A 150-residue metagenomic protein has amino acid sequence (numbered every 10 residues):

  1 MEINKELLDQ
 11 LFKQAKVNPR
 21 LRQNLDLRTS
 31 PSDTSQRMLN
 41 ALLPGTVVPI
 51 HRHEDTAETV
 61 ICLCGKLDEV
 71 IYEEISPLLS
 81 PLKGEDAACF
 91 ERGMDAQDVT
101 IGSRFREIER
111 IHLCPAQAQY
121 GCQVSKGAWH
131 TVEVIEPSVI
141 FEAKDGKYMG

Functional and structural regions predicted by a protein language model:
M1-Q36, P49, A87-A96, G102-R104 (+1 more regions): A short, N-terminal "cap"/entry segment at the start of jelly-roll beta-barrel domains of the cupin/DSBH fold
L39, T59, T131: Short, surface-exposed charged micro-motifs
L39-E54: Conserved short histidine dyad/triad with adjacent acidic residue
P49-H51, E69-V70, C122-V124, H130-I135 (+1 more regions): Short beta-strand His + acidic residue motifs that chelate non-heme Fe in jelly-roll/DSBH and cupin folds
D55-I75, D98: Glycine- and acidic-residue-biased ligand/ion/polar-headgroup-sensing regions
T59, P137-G150: A short hydrophobic beta-strand segment most commonly corresponding to one strand of the jelly-roll/cupin
E74-I75, A87, I101-W129: Short acidic-glycine-tyrosine-enriched beta hairpin
S80-G84: Low-complexity, intrinsically disordered segments with a bias for serine/threonine
